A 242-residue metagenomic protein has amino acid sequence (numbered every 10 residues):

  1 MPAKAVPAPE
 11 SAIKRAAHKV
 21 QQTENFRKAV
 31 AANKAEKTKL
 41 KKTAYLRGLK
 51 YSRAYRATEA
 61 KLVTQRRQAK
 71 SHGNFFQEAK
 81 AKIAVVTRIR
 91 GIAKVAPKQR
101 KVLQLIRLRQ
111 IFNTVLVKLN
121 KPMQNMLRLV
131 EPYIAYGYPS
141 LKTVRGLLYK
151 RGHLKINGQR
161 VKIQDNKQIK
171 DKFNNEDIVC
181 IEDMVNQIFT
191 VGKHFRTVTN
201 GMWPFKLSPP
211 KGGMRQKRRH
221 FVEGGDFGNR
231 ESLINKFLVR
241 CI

Functional and structural regions predicted by a protein language model:
M1-I242: Core subunits and conserved enzymes of cellular information-processing and envelope-translocation systems across
